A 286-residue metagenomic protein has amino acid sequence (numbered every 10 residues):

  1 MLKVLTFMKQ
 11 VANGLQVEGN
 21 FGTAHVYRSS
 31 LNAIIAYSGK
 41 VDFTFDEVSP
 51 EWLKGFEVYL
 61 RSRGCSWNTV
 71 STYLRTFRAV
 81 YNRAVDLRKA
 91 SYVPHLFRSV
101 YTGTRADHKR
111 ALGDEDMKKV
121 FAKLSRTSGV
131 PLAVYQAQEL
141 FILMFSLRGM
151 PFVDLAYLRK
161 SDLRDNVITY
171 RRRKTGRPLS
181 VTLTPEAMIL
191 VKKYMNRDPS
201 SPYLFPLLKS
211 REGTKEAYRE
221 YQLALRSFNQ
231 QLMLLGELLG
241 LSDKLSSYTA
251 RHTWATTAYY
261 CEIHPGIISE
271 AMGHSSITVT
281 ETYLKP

Functional and structural regions predicted by a protein language model:
M1-R63: Basic/aromatic-enriched alpha-helical hairpins
A33-A36, D46, S62-L96, R148: N-terminal DNA-binding recognition helix of tyrosine site-specific recombinases/integrases
K54-G55, A90-S125, R211-Y218: Flexible interdomain linker/hinge and immediately adjacent N-terminus of the catalytic tyrosine-recombinase domain
R98, L147, Y157-K193: Conserved tyrosine-mediated DNA breakage-rejoining catalytic core shared by Y-recombinases
A111, R172-G176, M272-P286: Catalytic-site neighborhood detector that most strongly recognizes the C-terminal catalytic loop/helix of tyrosine
M117, T184-S242: Active-site/catalytic core of tyrosine-dependent DNA strand-transfer enzymes
G129-L132, N229-E270: Short, basic (Lys/Arg/His-rich) helix/loop patches that form interaction surfaces in the mid-to-C-terminal regions
S161-V167, L241-D243, I263-T282: Short, polar N-cap/turn motifs at the start of nucleic acid-interacting alpha helices
